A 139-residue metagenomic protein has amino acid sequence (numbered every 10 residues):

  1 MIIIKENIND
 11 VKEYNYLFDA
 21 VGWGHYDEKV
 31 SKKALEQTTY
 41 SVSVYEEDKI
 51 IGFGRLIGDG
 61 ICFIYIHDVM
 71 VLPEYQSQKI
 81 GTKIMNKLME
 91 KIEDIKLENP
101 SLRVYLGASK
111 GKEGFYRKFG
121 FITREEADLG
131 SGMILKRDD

Functional and structural regions predicted by a protein language model:
M1-K29: Short amphipathic alpha-helix that is part of the acyltransferase structural core
V21-S41, E46: Active-site rim helix/loop that mediates acceptor-substrate recognition in acyltransferases
S43, K49-G58, C62-Y65, M70: Conserved beta-strand in the GNAT
G58-I66, Q76, E98-P100, E126: A conserved beta-turn-beta hairpin within the catalytic core of GNAT-like acetyltransferases that forms part
V71, S77-K91: Conserved acetyl-CoA-binding loop-helix of GNAT-fold acetyltransferases
D94-L129: Conserved active-site alpha-helix within GNAT-family acetyltransferase domains
I134: C-terminal binding/interaction regions
